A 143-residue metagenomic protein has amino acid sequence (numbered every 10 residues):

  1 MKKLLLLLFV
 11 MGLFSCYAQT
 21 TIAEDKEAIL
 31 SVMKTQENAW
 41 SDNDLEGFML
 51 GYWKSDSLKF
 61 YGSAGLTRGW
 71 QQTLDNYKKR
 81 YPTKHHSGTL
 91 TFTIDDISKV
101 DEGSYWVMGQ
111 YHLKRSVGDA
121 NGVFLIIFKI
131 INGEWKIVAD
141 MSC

Functional and structural regions predicted by a protein language model:
M1-L4, Q19: Positively charged n-region of N-terminal signal peptides that target proteins for export
F9-M11, S15-G51: Short, low-complexity N-terminal intrinsically disordered segments enriched in polar/charged residues
Q36, F48-M49, S57-L58, T73 (+2 more regions): Hydrophobic pocket/interface hotspot
K54, V100-D101, I131: Structural motif
S57-R68, T83-H85: A short gly/proline-enriched turn/hairpin at secondary-structure junctions
A64, D96, Q110-Y111, I126 (+1 more regions): A mature extracytoplasmic/lumenal domain signature
L74-V117: Surface-exposed, charged secondary-structure patches
N121-C143: Short beta-strand edge/turn micro-motifs at domain boundaries
